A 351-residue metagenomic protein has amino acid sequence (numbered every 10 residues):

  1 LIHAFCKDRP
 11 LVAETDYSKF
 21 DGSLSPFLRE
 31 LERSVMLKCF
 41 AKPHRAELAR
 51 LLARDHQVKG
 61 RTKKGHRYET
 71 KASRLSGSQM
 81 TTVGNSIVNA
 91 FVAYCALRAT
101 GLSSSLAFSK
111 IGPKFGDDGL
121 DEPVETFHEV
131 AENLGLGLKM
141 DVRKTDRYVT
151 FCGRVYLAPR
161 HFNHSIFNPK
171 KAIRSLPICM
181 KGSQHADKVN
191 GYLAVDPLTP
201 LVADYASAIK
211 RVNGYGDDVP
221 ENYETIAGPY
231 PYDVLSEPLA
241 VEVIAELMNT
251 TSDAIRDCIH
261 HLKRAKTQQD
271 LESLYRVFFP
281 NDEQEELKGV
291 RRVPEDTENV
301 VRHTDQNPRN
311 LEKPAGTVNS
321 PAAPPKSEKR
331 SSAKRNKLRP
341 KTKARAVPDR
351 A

Functional and structural regions predicted by a protein language model:
L1-K7: Basic/polar, acidic-poor N-terminal "presequence/leader" segments that form or can form short amphipathic helices
D8-F115, L120-V124, Y148: Conserved polymerase palm-domain catalytic core
L11, H66-R67, T150, K171-P177 (+2 more regions): Short acidic (Asp/Glu) and glycine-rich catalytic loops that position anionic groups and cofactors
Q57-V58, T62, K71, R160-H164 (+1 more regions): Electropositive, intrinsically flexible nucleic-acid-contacting patches
V83-F91, E125, K170-L176, P238 (+1 more regions): A structural signal for well-ordered alpha-helical segments within the folded catalytic domains of diverse enzymes
P123-K170: Polymerase palm active-site segment centered on the conserved acidic dipeptide of motif C
S165-A194: Extended, charge-rich low-complexity interaction segments
D187-A351: C-terminal, non-catalytic extensions of nucleic-acid polymerases
